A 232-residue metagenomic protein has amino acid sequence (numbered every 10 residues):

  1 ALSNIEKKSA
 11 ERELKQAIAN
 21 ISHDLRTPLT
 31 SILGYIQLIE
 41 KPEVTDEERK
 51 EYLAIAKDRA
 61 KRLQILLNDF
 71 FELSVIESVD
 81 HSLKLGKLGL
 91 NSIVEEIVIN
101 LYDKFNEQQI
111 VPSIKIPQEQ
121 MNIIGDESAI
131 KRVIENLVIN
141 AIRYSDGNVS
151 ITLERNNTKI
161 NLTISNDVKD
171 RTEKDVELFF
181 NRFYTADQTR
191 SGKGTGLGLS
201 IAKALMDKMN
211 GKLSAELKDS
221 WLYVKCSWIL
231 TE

Functional and structural regions predicted by a protein language model:
S78-L83, N122-G125: Conserved micro-motifs of the catalytic ATP-binding
K84-I99: A conserved beta-strand-to-alpha-helix junction within the catalytic ATP-binding
G86-K87, V111-M121: Conserved catalytic submotifs in the C-terminal HATPase_c
N148-T158: Short beta-strand/loop element within the Bergerat-fold HATPase_c
R171-F183: Short conserved segment of the HATPase_c
G198, A202: Short alpha-helical Gxxx[C/S/T] motif in the catalytic ATP-binding
